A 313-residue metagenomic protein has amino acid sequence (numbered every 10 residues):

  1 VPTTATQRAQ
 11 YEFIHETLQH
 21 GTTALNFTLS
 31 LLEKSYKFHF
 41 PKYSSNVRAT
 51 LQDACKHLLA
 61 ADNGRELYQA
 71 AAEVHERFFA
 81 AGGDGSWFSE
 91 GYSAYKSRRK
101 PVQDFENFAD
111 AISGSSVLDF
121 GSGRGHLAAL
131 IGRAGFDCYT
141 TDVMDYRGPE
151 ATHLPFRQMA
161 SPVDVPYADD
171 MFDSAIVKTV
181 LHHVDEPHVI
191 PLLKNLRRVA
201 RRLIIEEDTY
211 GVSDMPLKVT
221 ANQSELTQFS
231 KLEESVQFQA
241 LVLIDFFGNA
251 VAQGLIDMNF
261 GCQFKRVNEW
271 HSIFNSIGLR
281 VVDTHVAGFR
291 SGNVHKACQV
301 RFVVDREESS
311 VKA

Functional and structural regions predicted by a protein language model:
V1-D104, S113, L217-L241, A252-D257 (+2 more regions): N-terminal accessory regions of S-adenosyl-L-methionine
E106-S113, V165-P166: Glycine-rich helix-loop-beta junction characteristic of Rossmann-like nucleotide cofactor-binding loops
G114-G123: Conserved class I S-adenosyl-L-methionine
S122-D164: Class I SAM-dependent methyltransferase SAM/SAH-binding core
I176: A conserved beta-strand element that flanks and buttresses the S-adenosyl-L-methionine
T179-H183: Short catalytic micro-motifs in class I SAM-dependent methyltransferases
V184-N195: A short, conserved alpha-helix within the catalytic core of class I
D208-I277, V282-G292: C-terminal alpha-helical "lid/dimerization" subdomain adjacent to the S-adenosyl-L-methionine
